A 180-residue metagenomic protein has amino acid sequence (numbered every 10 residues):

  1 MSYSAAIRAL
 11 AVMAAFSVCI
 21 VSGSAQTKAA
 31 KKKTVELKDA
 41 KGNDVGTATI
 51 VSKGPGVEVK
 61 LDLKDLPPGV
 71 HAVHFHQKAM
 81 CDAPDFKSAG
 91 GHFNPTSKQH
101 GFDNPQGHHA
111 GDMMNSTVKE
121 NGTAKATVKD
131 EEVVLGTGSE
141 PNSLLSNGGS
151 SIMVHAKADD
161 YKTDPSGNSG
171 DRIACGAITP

Functional and structural regions predicted by a protein language model:
M1-Q26: N-terminal export/membrane-targeting signals
V21-P180: N-terminal leader/targeting pre-sequences
